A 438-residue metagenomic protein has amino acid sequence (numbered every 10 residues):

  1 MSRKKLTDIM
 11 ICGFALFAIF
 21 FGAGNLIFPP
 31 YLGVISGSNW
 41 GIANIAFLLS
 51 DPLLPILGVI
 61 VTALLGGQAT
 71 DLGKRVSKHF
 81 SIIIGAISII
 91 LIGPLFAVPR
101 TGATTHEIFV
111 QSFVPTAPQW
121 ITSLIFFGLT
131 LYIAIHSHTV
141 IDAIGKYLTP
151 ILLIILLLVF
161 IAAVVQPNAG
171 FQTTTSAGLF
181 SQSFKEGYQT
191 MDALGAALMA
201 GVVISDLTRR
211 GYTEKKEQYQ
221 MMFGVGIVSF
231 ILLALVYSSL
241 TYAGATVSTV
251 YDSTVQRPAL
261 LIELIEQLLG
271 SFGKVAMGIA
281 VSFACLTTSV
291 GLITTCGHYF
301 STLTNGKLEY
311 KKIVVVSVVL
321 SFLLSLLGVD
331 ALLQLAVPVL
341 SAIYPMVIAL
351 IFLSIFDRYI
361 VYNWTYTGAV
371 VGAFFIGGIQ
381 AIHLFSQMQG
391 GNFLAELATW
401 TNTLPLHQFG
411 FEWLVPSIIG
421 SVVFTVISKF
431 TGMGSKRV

Functional and structural regions predicted by a protein language model:
I11-F21, A162-P167, S176-A243, A276-T288 (+2 more regions): Hydrophobic, membrane-embedded alpha-helices of multi-pass small-molecule transporters
Y31, H79-V114, S282-T302: Hydrophobic transmembrane alpha-helices that form the core helical bundles of multi-pass secondary transporters
L64-L72, F127-L148, R209-Y212, F322-L335 (+1 more regions): Membrane-water interface regions at transmembrane-helix termini and the short interhelical loops of multi-pass membrane
A69-K74, V236-L286, I293, P338-L340: TM-loop-TM module centered on a large, flexible mid-protein loop between adjacent transmembrane helices in multi-pass
P94, V98, L153-S176, A193-A196 (+5 more regions): Hydrophobic alpha-helical segments and their helix-loop junctions in multi-pass secondary transporters
I135-A163, A336-I348, G368-I376: Membrane-interface loop-to-helix entry segments
H136-Y147, F180-S183, V203-L232, T249-I262 (+2 more regions): Hydrophobic, small-residue-rich membrane helices and short re-entrant helix-turn-helix hairpins that build
V159, Q166, L179, N363-V438: A generic transmembrane alpha-helix motif of multi-pass inner-membrane proteins
